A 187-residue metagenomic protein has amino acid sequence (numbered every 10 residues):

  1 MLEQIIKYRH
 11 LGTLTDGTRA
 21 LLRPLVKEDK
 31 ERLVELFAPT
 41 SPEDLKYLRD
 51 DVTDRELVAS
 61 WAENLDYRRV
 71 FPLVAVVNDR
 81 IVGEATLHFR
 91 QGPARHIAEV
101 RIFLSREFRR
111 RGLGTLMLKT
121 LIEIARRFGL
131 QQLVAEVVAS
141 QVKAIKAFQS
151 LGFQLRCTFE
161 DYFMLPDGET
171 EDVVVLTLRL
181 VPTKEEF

Functional and structural regions predicted by a protein language model:
L14-D16, K30, E35-R49: Helix-loop element at the rim of GNAT/NAT acetyltransferase active sites that forms part of the acceptor-substrate
T18-A20, N78-E84, E171: Glycine-rich phosphate/pyrophosphate-binding loop shared by adenosine-nucleotide-utilizing enzymes
A20-R32: A short beta-loop-alpha structural element at the N-terminal edge of CoA-dependent acyl/N-acetyltransferase catalytic
K46-R106, R179-V181: Acetyl-CoA-dependent GNAT
S105-E107, R111, A139-S140: Active-site acidic-Proline motif in GNAT/NAT acetyltransferases
R110-R127, K146-S150: Conserved acetyl-CoA-binding loop-helix of GNAT-fold acetyltransferases
V134-V137, Q149, Q154-E171: Conserved catalytic-core motifs of GNAT/GCN5-like acyltransferases
D161-F187: C-terminal "cap" of GNAT-fold acetyltransferases
